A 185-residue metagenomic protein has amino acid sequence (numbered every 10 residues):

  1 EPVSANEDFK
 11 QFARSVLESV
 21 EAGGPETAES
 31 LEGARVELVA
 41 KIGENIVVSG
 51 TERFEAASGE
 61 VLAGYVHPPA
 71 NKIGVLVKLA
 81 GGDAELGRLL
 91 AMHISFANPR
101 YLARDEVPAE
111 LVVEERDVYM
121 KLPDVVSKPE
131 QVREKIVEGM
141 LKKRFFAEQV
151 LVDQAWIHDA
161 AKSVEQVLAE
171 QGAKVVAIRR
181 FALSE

Functional and structural regions predicted by a protein language model:
E1-E185: N-terminal assembly/interaction segments in proteins that build large macromolecular machines
